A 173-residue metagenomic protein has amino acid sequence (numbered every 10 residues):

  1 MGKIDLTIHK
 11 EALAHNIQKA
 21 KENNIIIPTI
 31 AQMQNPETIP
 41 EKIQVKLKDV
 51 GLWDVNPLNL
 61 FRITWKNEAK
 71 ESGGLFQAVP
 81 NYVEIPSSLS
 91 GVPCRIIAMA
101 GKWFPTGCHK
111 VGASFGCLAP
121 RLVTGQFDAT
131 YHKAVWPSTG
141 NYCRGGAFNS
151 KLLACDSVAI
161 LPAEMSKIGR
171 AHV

Functional and structural regions predicted by a protein language model:
M1-H172: PLP-dependent amino-acid enzyme catalytic core
